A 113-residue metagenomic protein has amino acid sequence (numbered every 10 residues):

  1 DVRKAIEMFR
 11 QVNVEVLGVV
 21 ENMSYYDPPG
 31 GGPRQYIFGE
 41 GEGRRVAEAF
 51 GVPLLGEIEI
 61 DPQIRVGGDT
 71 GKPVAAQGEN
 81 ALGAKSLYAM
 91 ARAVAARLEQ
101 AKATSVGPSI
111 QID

Functional and structural regions predicted by a protein language model:
V2: Flexible active-site lid/hinge loop adjacent to a nucleotide/diphosphate and Mg2+-phosphate binding pocket
I6-D113: C-terminal lobe/tail of nucleotide-utilizing enzymes
